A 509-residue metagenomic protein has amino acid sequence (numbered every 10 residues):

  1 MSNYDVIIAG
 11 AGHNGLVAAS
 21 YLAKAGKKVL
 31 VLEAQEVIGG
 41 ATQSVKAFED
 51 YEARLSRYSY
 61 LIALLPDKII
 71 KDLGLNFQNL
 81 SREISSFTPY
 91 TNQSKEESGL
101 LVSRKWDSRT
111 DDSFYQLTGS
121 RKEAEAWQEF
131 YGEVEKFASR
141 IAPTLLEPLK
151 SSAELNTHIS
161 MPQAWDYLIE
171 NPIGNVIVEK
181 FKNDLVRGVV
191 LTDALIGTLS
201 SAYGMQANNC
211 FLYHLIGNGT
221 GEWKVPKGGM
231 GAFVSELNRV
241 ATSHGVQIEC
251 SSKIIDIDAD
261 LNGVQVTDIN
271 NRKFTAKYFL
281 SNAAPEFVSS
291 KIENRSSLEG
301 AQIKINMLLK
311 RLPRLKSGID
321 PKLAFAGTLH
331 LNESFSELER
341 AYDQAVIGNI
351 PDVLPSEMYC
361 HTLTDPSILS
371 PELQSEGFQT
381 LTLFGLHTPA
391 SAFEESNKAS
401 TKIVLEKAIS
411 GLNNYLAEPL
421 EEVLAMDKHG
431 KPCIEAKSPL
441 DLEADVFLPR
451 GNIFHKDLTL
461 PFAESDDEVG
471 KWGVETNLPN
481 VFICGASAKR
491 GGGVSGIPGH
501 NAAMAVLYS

Functional and structural regions predicted by a protein language model:
S2-R140: N-terminal glycine-rich phosphate/pyrophosphate-binding loop and immediately adjacent elements
K95-G204: Rossmann-like flavin
N183, R187-L199, V353-Y359, E418-K489: A glycine-rich dinucleotide-binding beta-alpha-beta segment and adjacent secondary-structure elements that constitute
H214-G263: Helical element adjacent to the flavin cofactor pocket in flavoenzyme catalytic cores
Q247-I248, S252-D268, D427-A444: Beta-rich nucleic-acid/ligand-interaction surfaces
K253-L373: Mid-domain catalytic core of redox enzymes that form a hydrophobic substrate pocket/lid adjacent to a catalytic redox
E286, L308-K310, L373-A408: Conserved FAD/dinucleotide-binding core of flavoprotein oxidoreductases
A486-L507: A conserved FAD-binding loop/helix module that cradles the flavin
